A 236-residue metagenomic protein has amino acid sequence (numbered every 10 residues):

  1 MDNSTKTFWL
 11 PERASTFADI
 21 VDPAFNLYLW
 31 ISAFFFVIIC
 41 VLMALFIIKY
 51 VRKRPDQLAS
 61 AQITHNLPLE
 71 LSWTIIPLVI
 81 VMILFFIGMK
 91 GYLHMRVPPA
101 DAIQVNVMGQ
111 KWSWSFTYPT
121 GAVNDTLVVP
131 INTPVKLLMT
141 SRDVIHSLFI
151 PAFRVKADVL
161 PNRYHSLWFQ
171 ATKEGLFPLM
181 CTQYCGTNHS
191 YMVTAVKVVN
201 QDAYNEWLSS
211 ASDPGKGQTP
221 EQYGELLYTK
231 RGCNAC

Functional and structural regions predicted by a protein language model:
D2-L27, I47-A235: Non-transmembrane, membrane-proximal soluble domains of secreted or membrane proteins
F25-I38: Alpha-helical transmembrane segments
F36-Y50: Alpha-helical transmembrane segments
